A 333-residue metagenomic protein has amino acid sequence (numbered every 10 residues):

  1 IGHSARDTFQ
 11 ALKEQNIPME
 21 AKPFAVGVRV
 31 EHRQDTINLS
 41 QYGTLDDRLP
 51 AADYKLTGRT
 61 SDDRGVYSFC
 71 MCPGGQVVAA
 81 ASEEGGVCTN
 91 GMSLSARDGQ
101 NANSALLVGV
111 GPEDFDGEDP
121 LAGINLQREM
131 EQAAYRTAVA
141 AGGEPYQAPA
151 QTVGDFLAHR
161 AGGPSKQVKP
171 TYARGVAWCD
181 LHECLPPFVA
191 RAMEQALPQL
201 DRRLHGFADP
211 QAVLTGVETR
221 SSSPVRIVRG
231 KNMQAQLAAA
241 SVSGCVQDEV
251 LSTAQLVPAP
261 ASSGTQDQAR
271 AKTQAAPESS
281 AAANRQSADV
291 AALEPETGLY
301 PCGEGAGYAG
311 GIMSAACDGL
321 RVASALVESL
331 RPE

Functional and structural regions predicted by a protein language model:
I1-S263, A269-E333: Residues forming the flavin
